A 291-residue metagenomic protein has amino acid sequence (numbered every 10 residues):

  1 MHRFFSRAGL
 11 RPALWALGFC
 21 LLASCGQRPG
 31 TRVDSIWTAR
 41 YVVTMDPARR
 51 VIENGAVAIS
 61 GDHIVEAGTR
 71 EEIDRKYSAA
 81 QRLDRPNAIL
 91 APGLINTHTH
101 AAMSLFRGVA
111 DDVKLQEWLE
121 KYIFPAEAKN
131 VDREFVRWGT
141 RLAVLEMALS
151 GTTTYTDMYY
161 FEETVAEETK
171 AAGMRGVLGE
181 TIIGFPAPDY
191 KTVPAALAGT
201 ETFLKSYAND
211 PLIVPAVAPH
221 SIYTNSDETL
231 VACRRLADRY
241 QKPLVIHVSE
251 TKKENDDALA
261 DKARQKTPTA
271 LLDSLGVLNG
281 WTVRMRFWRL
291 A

Functional and structural regions predicted by a protein language model:
M1-A8: N-terminal secretory signal peptides that target proteins for export/translocation
R11-S24: Bacterial N-terminal signal peptides
C25-S35, M45-A91: Histidine-rich, glycine-flanked metal-binding segment
R28, E71, A88-A91, T99-M103 (+2 more regions): N-terminal hydrophobic targeting/anchoring segments and the immediately downstream early-domain regions of hydrolases
R40, V57, D62, N87 (+7 more regions): Divalent metal-coordination and catalytic microenvironments
I89, R107-M174, A196-N209: Alpha-helical scaffold segments that flank or form the walls of functional sites
G93-S104, P243-K252: Histidine-centered catalytic micro-motifs
T164-R286: Metal-coordinating catalytic core of metallo-dependent amide/deamination hydrolases
